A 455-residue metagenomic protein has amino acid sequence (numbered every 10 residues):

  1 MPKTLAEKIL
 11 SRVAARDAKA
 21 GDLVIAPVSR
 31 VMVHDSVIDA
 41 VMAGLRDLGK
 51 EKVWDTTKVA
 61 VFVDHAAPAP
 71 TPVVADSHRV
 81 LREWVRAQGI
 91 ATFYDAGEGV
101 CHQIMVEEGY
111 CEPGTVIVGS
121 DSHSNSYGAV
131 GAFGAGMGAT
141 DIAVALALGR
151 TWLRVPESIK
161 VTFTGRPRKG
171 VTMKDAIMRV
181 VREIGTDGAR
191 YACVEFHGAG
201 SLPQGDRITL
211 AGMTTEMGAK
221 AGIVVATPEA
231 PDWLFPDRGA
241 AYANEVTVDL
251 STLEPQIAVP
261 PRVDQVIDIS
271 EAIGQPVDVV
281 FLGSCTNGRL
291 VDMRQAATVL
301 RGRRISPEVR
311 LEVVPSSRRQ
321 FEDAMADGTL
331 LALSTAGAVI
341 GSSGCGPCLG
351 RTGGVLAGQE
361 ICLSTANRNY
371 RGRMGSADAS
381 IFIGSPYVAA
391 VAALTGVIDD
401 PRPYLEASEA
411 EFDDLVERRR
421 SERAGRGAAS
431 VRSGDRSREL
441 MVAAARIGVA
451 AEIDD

Functional and structural regions predicted by a protein language model:
M1-D455: Fe-S-dependent hydro-lyases/dehydratases of central metabolism
